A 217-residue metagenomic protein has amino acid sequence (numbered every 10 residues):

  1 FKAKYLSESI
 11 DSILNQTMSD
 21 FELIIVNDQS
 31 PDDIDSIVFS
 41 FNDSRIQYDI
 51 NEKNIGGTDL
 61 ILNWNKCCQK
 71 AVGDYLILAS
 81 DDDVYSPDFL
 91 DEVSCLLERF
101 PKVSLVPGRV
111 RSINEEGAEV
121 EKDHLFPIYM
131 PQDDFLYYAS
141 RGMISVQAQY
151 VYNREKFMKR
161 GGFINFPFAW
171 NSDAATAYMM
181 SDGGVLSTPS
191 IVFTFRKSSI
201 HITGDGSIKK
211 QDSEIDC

Functional and structural regions predicted by a protein language model:
D11-D20: Short, acidic, metal-binding catalytic loop of nucleotide-sugar glycosyltransferases
I13, D28-S30, F41, I55: Conserved short acidic donor-positioning loop in nucleotide-sugar-dependent glycosyltransferases
N27-S36, K53, S80: A conserved acidic beta->alpha catalytic loop
E52-A71, V84: Glycine-rich, basic loop-to-helix element that forms the pyrophosphate-binding segment of sugar-nucleotide handling
L76: Short aromatic/hydrophobic "clamp" motif used to bind/position activated sugar donors
S80-V84, R109: The conserved acidic donor/metal-binding loop of glycosyltransferases
D88-E121: Conserved donor NDP-sugar-binding/catalytic core segment of glycosyltransferases
M130-D212: Conserved nucleotide-sugar donor-binding catalytic segment
